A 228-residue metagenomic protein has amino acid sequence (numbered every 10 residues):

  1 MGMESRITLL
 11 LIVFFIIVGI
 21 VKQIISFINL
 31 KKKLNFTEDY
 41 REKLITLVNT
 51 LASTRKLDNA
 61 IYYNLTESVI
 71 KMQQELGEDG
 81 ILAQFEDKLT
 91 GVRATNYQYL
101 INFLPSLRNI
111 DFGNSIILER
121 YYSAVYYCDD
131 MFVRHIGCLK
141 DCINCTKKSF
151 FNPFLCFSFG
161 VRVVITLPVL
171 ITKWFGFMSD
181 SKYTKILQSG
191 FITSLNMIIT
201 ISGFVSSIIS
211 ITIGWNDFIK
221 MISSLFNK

Functional and structural regions predicted by a protein language model:
M1-E4, S223-K228: Short, strongly hydrophobic alpha-helical membrane anchors
T8-S26, I198-G214: Alpha-helical membrane-embedded segments
V18-E42, I219-F226: Transmembrane-cytosolic junction motif
F27-E67: Amphipathic, membrane-active segments
N49-A52, G77, G203: Alpha-helical repeat scaffolds in large eukaryotic proteins
Y62-F132: Charged, acidic
I101-M197: Membrane-proximal, non-transmembrane alpha-helical segments
D180-S224: Hydrophobic, helix-forming membrane-interacting segments
